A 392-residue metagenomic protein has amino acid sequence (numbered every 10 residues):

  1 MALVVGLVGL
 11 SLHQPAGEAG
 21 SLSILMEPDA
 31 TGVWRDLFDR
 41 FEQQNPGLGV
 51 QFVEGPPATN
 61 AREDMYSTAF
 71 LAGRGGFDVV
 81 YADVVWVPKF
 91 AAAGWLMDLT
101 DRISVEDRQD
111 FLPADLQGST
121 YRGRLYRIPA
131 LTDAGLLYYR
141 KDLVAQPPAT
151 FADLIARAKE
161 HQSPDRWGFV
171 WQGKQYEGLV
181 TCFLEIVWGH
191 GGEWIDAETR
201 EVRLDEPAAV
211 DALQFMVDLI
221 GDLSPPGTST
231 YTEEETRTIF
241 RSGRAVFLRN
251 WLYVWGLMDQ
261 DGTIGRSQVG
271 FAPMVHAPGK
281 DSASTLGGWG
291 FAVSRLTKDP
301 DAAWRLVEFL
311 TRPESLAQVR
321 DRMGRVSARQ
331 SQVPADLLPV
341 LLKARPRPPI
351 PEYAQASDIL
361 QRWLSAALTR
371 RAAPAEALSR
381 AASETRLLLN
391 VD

Functional and structural regions predicted by a protein language model:
M1-L10, V340-D392: Conserved C-terminal helix/tail region of periplasmic/extracytoplasmic solute-binding proteins
A19-D29, L48-E54, D78-V79, Y126 (+1 more regions): Short, well-ordered beta-strand elements
R40, Q44-F111, T120, A149 (+2 more regions): Extracytoplasmic "Venus flytrap"/periplasmic binding protein-like
V84-L136, Q146-A149, D153-R157, S163 (+3 more regions): Hinge/lid segment of periplasmic solute-binding proteins
T100-F111, G173-K174, G192-D211, Q260-T263 (+1 more regions): Short, solvent-exposed loop/beta-turn-alpha elements that line the ligand-binding surface or hinge of extracytoplasmic
R124-A130, G135, D153-V202, A208 (+1 more regions): Extracytoplasmic/periplasmic solute-binding protein
R157-Q162, E198-T230, M274: Glycine-centered hinge/linker elements that transmit conformational signals in sensory and ligand-binding systems
Y253-R266, A277-W363: C-terminal lobe and pocket-closing loops of periplasmic/extracytoplasmic Venus-flytrap solute-binding proteins
